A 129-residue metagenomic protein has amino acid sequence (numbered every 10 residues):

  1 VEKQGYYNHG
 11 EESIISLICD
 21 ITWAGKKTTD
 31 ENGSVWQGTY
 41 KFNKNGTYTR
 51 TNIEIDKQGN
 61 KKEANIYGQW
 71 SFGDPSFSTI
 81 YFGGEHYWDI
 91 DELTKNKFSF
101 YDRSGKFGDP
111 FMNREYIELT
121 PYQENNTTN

Functional and structural regions predicted by a protein language model:
V1-Y67, G73-N129: Lipid interaction determinants
